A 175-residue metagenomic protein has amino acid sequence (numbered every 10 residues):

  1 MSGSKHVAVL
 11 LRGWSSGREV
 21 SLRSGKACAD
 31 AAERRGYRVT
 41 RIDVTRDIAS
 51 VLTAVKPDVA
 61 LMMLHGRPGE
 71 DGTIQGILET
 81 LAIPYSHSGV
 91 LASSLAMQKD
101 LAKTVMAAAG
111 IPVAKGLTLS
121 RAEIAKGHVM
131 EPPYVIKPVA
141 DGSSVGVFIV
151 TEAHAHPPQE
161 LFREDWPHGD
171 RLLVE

Functional and structural regions predicted by a protein language model:
M1-L11, L52, L95-E175: Active-site nucleotide/adenylate-binding loops and adjacent lid/helix of ATP-dependent enzymes
M1-L91, L95-M97, L101-A108, S120-K126: ATP-binding N-terminal substructure of ATP-dependent carboxylate-amine bond-forming enzymes
